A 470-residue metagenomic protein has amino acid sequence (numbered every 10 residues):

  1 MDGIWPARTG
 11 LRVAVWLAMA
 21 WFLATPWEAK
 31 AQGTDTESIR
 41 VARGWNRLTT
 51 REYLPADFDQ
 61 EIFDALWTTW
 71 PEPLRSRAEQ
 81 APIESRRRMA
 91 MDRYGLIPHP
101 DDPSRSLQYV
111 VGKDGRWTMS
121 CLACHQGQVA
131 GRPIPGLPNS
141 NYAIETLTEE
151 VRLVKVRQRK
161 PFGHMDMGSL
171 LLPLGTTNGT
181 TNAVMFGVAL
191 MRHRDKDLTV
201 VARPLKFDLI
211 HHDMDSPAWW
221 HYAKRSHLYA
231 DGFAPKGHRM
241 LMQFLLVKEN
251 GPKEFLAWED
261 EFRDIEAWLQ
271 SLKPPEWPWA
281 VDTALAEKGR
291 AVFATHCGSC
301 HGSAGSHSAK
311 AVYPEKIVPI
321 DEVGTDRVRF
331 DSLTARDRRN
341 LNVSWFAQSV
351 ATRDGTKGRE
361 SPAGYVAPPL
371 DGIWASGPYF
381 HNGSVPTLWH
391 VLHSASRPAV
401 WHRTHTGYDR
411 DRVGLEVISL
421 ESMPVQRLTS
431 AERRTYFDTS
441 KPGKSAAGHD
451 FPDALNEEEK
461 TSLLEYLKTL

Functional and structural regions predicted by a protein language model:
M1-T9: N-terminal secretory signal peptides that target proteins for export/translocation
G10-R12, A291: A compositional/structural signature marking long, glycine- and acidic/polar-rich segments with frequent tryptophans
V13-T25: Bacterial N-terminal signal peptides
T25-A31: Signal peptide processing junction and immediate N-terminal pro/mature segment of secreted/exported proteins
A31-L470: Periplasmic c-type cytochrome electron-transfer domains
